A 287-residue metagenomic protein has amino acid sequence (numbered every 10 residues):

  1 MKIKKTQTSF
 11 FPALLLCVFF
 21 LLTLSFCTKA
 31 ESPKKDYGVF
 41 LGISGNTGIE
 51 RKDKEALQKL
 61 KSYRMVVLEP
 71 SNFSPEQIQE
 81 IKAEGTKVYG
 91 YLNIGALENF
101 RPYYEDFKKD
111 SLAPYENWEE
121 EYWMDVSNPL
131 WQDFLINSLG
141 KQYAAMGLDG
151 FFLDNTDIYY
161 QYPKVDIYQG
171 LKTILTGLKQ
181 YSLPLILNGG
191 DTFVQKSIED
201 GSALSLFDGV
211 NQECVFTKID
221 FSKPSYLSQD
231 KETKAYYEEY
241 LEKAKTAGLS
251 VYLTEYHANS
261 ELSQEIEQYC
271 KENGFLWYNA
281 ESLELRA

Functional and structural regions predicted by a protein language model:
M1-K2, F26: Short, low-complexity interaction segments enriched in Ser/Thr/Pro/Gly
K2-L14: Bacterial N-terminal signal peptides that target proteins for export
L14-T23: Bacterial N-terminal signal peptides
L24-S32: Sec-dependent signal peptide cleavage junction
E31-A287: Glycan-processing catalytic domains of CAZymes
